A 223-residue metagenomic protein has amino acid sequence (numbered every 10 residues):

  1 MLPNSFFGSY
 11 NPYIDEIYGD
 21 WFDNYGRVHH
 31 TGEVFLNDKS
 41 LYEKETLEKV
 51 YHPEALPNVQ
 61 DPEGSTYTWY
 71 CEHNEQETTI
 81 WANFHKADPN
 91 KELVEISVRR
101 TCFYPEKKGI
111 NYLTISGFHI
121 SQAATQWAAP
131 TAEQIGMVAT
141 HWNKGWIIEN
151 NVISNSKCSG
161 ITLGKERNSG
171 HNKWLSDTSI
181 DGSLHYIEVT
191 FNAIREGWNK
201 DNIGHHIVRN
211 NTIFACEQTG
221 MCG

Functional and structural regions predicted by a protein language model:
M1-W142, T162, S169-W198: Extracellular polysaccharide-degrading/modifying enzymes targeting complex plant/algal/animal polysaccharides
S9, E149, V208-R209: Intrinsically disordered, low-complexity peptide-like regions
N111, N143-I147, G204: Short "repeat-start/strand-capping" segments in structured domains, especially the N-termini of parallel beta-helix
S121-A124, W146, N155-K157, A215-E217 (+1 more regions): Surface-exposed loop/turn segments connecting beta-strands in extracellular beta-rich domains
A132, W142, N155, N202-H205: Conserved structured core elements
T140-S154: Transmembrane beta-barrel wall of Gram-negative outer-membrane proteins
L163-R167, D201-V208, T212, C216-T219 (+1 more regions): Beta-propeller blade termini and top-face loops
